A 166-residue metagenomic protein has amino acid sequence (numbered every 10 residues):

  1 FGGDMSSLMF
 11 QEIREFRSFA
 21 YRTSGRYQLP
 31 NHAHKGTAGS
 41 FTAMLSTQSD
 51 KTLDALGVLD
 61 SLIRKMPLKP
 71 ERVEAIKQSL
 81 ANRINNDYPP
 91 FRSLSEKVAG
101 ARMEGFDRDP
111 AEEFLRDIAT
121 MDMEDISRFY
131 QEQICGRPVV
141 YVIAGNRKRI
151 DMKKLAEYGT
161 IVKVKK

Functional and structural regions predicted by a protein language model:
F1-G3, S7-Q11: Active/ligand-binding-proximal structured segments within catalytic/core domains that scaffold catalytic residues
M5, K51, K148-D151: Short phosphate-engaging motifs
F10, M123-K166: Proteolytic maturation boundary segments
F10-K65, P70-M123, G136-A144: M16 family metallopeptidases and their MPP-like homologs
